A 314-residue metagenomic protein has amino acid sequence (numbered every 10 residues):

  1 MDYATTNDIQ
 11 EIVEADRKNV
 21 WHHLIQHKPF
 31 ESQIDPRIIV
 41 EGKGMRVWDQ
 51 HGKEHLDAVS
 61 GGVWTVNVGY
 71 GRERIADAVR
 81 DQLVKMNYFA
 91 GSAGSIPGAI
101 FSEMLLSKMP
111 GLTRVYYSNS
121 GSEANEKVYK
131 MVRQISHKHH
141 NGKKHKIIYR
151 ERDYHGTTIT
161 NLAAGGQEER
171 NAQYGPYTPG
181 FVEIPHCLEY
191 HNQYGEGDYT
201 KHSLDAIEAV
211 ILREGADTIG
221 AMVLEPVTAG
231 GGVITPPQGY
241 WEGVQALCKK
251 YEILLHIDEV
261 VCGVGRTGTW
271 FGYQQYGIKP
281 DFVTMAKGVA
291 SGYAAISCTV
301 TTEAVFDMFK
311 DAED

Functional and structural regions predicted by a protein language model:
M1-D314: Conserved N-terminal phosphate-binding loop of PLP-dependent enzymes in the Aspartate aminotransferase
